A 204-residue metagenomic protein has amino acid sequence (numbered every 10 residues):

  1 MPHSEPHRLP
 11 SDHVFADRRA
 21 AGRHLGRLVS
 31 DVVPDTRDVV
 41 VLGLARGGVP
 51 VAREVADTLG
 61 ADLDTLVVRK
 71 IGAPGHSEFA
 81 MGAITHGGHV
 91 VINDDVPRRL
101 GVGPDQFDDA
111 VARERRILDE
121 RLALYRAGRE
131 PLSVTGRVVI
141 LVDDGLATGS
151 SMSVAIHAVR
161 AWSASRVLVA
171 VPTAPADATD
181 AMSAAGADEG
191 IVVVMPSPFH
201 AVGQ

Functional and structural regions predicted by a protein language model:
M1-Q204: PRPP-associated nucleotide enzymes
